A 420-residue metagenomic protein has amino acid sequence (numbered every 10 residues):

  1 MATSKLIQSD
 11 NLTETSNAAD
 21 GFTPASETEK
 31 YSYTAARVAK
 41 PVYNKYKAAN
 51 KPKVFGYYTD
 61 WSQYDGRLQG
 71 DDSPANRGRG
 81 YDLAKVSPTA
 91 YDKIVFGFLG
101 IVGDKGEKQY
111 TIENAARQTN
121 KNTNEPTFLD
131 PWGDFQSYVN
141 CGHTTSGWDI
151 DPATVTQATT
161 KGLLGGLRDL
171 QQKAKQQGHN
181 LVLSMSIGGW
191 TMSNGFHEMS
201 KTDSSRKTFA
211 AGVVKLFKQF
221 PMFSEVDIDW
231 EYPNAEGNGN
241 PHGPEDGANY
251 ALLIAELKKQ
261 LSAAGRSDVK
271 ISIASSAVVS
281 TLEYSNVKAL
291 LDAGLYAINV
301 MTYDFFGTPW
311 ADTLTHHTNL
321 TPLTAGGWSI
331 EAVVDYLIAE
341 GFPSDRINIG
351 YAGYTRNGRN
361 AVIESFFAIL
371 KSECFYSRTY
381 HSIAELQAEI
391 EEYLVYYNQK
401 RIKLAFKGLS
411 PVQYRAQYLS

Functional and structural regions predicted by a protein language model:
A2-F217: Glycan-recognition patch characteristic of GH18 chitinases/ENGases and related GlcNAc/peptidoglycan-binding proteins
N50-F55, T89-V95, A174-S184, F220-V226 (+3 more regions): Loop/turn elements at helix/coil->beta-strand transitions in domains of secreted/extracellular proteins
Y57-T59, G97, S184-G188, D227-E231 (+3 more regions): A cross-family glycoside hydrolase active-site/sugar-binding cleft signature
G66, T111-T123, P233-R359: Substrate-binding surface in catalytic domains of secreted glycosidases
V86-S87, S204-T208, K218, S262 (+1 more regions): Short, surface-exposed basic-aromatic patches at helix termini and helix-loop junctions that form
A90, A158, G162-D169, S204 (+9 more regions): Extracytoplasmic/secreted proteins, especially bacterial periplasmic and envelope-associated proteins
M192-R206, A211-F223, Y232-E236, I254-Q260 (+1 more regions): Fungal eukaryote-biased detector of long internal structured cores
I369-S420: C-terminal domain-tail junction helix/linker
